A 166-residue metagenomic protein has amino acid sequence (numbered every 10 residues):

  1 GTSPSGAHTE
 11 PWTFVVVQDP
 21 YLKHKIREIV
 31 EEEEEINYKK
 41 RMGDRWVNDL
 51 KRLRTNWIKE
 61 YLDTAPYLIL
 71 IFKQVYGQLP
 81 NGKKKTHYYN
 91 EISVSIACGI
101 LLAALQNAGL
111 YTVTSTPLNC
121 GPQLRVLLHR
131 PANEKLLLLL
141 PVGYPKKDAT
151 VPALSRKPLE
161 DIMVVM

Functional and structural regions predicted by a protein language model:
G1-T64, M166: N-terminal amphipathic, basic helical "cap/leader" segment at the start of enzyme domains
W57-E60, V126-R130, A153: A generic local secondary-structure boundary/capping motif
A65-Y67, A108, L136-L138: Generic beta-strand structural signal
L68-F72: Active-site-flanking beta-strand signature of metal-NTP-handling nucleotidyl enzymes and homologous cyclase-like
V75, L79-V126: Small-aliphatic-rich amphipathic alpha-helix that forms the alpha element of a beta-alpha
P122-L137: Short, electropositive alpha-helical surface patch
K135-M166: C-terminal helix-cap and adjacent tail motif
